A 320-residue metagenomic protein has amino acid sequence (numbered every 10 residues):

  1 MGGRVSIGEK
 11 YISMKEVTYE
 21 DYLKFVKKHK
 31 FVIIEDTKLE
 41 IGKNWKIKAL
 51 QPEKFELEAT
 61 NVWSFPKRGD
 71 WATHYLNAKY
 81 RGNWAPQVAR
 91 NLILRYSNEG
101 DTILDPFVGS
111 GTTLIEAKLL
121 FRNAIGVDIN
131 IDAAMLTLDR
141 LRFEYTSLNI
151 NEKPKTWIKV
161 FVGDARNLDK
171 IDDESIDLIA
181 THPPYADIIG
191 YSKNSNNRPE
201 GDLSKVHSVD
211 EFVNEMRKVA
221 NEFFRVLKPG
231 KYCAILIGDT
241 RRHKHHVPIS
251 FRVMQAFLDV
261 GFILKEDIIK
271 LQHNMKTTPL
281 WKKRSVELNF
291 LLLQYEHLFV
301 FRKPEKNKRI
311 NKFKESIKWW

Functional and structural regions predicted by a protein language model:
M1-W320: Class I S-adenosyl-L-methionine-dependent methyltransferase catalytic core
